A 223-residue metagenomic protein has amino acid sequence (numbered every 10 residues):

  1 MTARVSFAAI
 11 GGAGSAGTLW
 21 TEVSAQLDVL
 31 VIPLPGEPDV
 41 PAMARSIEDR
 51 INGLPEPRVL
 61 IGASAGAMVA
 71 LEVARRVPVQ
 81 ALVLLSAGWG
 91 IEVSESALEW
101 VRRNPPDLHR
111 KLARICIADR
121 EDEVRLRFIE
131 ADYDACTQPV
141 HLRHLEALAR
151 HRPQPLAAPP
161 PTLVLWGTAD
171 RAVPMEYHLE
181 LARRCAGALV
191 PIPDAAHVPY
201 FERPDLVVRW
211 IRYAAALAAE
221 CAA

Functional and structural regions predicted by a protein language model:
M1-P38: Conserved HGGG/HGGXW glycine-rich cap/lid loop of the alpha/beta-hydrolase fold
A8-A13, A63, W166-G167: The conserved beta1-alpha1 loop
I61-A70: Gly/Ala-rich beta-loop-alpha elbow adjacent to hydrolase catalytic centers
R75-L108: Flexible "cap/lid" loop of the alpha/beta hydrolase fold
D107-A157: Conserved alpha/beta-hydrolase catalytic His-Asp/Glu region
A158, V164-W166, D170: Short beta-strand/loop motif that positions the catalytic acidic residue of the alpha/beta-hydrolase fold
P160, P174-A182: Short alpha-helix in the alpha/beta-hydrolase fold that links the catalytic acid
A195-V208: Catalytic histidine-centered segment of alpha/beta-hydrolase-like enzymes
